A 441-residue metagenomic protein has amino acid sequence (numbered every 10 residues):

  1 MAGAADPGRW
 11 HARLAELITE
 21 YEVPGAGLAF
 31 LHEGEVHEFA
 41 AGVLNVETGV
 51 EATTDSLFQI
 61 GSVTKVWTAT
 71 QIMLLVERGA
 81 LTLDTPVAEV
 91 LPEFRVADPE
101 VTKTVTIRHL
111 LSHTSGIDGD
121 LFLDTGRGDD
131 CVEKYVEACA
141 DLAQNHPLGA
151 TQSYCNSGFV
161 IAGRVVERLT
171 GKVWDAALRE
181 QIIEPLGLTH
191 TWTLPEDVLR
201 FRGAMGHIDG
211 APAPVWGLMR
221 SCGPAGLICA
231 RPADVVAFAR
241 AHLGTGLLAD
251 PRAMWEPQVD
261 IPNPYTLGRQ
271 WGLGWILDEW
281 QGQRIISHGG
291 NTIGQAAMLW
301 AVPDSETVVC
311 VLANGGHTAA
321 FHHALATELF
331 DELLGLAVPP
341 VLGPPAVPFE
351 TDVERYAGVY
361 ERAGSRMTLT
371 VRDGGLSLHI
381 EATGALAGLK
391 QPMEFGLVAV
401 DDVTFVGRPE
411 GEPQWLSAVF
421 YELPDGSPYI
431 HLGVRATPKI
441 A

Functional and structural regions predicted by a protein language model:
A2-I60, A80, R95-A97, V132-E133 (+1 more regions): Short, conserved catalytic-motif segment at the N-terminal edge
E35-V46, D98-I293, A297-M298, P303: Short, surface-exposed loop or secondary-structure junction motifs that flank catalytic or metal-binding residues
F58-G61, Q152-Y154: Catalytic tyrosine of NAD(P)H-dependent dehydrogenase/reductases that use a Tyr as the general acid/base
L83-D98, L186: Short, glycine/proline-biased beta-turn/loop segments that scaffold the active-site neighborhood
Q283, A320-A441: Peripheral terminal and inter-domain segments
T292-L334: Structured C-terminal helix/loop/strand segments within mature extracytoplasmic catalytic/sensor domains
